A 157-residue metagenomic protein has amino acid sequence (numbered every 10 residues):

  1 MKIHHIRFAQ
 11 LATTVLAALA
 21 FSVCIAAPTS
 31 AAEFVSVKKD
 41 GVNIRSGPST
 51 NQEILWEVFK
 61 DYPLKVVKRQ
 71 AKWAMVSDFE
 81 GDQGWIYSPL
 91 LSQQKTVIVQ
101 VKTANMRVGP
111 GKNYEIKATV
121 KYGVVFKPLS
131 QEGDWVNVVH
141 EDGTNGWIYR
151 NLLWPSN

Functional and structural regions predicted by a protein language model:
M1-F8: N-terminal secretory signal peptides that target proteins for export/translocation
A12-C24: Bacterial N-terminal signal peptides
I25-A31: Sec/Tat signal peptide C-region and signal peptidase I cleavage site
A32-K39, N43, G47-K121, V125-K127 (+2 more regions): Boundary regions of SH3-family modules and the immediately adjacent low-complexity/disordered segments in eukaryotic
